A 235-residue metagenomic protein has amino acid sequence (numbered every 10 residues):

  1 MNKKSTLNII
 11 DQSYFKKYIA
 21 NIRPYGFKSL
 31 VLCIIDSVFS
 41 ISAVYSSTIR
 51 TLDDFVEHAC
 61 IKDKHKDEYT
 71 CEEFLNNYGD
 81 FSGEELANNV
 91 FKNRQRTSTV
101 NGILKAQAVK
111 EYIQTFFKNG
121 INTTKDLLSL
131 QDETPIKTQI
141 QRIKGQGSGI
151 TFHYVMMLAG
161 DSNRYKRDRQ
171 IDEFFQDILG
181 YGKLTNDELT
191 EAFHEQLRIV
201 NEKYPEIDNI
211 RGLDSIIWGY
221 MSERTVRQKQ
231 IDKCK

Functional and structural regions predicted by a protein language model:
M1-K28, G102-Q114, I121-K235: C-terminal accessory module of base-excision DNA glycosylases/AP lyases that mediates lesion recognition and DNA
M1-N101: Structure-specific DNA junction-binding interface
F39-S47, C60, F117, N163 (+2 more regions): Short alpha-helix boundary/capping elements
K64-E68, F74-D80, F116-N122, S162-R167: Short, exposed beta-strand "edge-strand" segments with a Pro/Gly-rich flavor and a Y/T-containing core
